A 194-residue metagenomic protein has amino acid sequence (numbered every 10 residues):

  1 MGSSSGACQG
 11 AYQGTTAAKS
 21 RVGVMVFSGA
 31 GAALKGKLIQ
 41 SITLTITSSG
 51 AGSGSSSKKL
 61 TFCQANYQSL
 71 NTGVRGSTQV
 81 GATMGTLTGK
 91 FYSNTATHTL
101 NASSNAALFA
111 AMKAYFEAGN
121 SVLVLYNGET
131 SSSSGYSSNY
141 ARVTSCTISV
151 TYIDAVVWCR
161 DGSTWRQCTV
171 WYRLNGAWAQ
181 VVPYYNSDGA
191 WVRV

Functional and structural regions predicted by a protein language model:
M1-G50: A short beta-strand-loop element at or near the start of a globular domain
G2, F27, T47, L60-S69 (+4 more regions): Predominantly extracellular/luminal cell-surface or secreted proteins
A18, G52-G54, S69-N71, G128-R142 (+3 more regions): Short, surface-exposed beta-strand/loop "edge" segments at domain boundaries and coil↔beta transitions
K19, A110-A155: Proprotein-processing/basic-patch segments
V24-F27, I39-I46, L60-C63, H98-L100 (+3 more regions): Hydrophobic beta-strand residues in large extracellular and virion-surface proteins
G29-A33, T47-A51, A65-Q68, S103 (+3 more regions): Generic structural motif
S48-S121, N139: Beta-strand-rich interaction/scaffold domains
Y152-V194: Intrinsically disordered, compositionally biased repeat/linker segments
